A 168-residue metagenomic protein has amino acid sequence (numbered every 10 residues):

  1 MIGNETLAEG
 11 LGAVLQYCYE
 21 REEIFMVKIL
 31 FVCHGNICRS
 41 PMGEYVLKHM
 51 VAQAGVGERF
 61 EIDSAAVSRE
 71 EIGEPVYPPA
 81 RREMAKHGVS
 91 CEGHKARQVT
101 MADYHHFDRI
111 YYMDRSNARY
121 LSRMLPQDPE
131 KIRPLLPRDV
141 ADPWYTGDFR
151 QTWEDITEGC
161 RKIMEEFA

Functional and structural regions predicted by a protein language model:
M1-F25: N-terminal amphipathic/basic-hydrophobic helices that include classical n-h-c signal peptides and signal-anchor
G3, G10-V14, L30, C38 (+1 more regions): Generic secretory/membrane-interface signal
E5, G93, R150, E154: Conserved phosphate-coordination/catalytic loops
A8, E44, Y77, H106 (+2 more regions): Surface-exposed beta-strand edges and their flanking turn/coil or helix-capping segments
Y19, F25-H105, E165-A168: Conserved active-site segments centered on acidic
D103, R109, M113-A168: Phosphate-binding/catalytic loops
